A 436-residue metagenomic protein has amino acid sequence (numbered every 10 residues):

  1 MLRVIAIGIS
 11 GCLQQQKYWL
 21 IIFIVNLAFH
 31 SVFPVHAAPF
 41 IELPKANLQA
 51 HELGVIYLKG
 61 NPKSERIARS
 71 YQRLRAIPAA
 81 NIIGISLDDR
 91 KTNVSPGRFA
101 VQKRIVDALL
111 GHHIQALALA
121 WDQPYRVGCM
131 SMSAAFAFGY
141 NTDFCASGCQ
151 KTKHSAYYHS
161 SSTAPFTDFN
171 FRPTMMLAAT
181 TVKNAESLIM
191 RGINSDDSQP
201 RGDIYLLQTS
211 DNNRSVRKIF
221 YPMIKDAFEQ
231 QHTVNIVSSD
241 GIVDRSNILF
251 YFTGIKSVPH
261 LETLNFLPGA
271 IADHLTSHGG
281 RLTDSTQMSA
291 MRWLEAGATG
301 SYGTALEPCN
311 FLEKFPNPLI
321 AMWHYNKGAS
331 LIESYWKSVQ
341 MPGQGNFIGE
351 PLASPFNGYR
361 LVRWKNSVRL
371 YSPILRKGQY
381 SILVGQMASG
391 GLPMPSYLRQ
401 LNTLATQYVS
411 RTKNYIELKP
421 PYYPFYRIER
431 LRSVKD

Functional and structural regions predicted by a protein language model:
V4-A6: Acidic, Ala/Val/Gly-enriched low-complexity intrinsically disordered segments
Q15-Q16: Cationic, low-complexity basic patches in intrinsically disordered or flexible, solvent-exposed regions
I21-S31: Bacterial N-terminal signal peptides
F33-H36: Sec/Tat signal peptide C-region and signal peptidase I cleavage site
A38-Y371, L375-G378, S389, L404: Cysteine-dependent hydrolase recognition
N357-D436: Low-complexity, Ser/Thr/Pro-rich intrinsically disordered linker/stalk segments at domain junctions
